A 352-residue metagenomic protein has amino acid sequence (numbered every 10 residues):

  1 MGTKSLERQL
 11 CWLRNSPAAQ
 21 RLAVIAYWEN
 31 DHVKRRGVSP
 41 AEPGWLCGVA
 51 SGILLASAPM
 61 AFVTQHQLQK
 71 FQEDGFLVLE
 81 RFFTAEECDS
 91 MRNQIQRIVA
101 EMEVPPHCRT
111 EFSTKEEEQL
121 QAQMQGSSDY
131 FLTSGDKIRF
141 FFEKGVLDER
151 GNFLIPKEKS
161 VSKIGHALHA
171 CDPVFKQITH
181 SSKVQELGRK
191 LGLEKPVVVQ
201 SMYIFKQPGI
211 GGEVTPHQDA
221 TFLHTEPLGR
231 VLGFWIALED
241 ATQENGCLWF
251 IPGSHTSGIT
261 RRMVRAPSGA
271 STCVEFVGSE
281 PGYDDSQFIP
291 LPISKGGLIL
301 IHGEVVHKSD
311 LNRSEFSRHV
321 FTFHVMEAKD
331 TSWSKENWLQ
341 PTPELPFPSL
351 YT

Functional and structural regions predicted by a protein language model:
G2, L6-Q9: N-terminal chloroplast transit peptides
Q9-W12, S16-P17, L22, A26-D31 (+3 more regions): Non-heme Fe(II)-dependent double-stranded beta-helix
A85, F222, H307: Glycine-rich nucleotide phosphate-binding loop and flanking beta-alpha elements of Rossmann-like dinucleotide-binding
E101, P105, R109-F112, Q119 (+7 more regions): Non-heme Fe(II)/2-oxoglutarate
C171, Q185-R189, V197, I210-P292 (+1 more regions): Catalytic core of non-heme Fe(II) oxygenases with the double-stranded beta-helix
Q200-Y203, F234-I236, F321-V325: A structural signal for short, well-ordered beta-strand segments
